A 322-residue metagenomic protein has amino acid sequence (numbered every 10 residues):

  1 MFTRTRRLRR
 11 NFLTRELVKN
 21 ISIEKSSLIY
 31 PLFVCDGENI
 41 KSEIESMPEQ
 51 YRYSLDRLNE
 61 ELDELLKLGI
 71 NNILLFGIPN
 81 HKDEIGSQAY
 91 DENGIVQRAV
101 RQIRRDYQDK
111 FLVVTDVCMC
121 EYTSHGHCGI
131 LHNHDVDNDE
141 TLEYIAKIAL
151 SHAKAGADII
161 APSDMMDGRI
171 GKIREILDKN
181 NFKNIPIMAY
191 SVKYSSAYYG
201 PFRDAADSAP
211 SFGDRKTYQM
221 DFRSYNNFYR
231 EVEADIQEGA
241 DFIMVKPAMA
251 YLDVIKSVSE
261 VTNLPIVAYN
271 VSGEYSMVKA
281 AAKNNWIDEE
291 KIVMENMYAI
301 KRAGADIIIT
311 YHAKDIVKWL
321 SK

Functional and structural regions predicted by a protein language model:
M1-K19: N-terminal amphipathic/basic leader segments beginning at the initiator methionine
I23-I29, D36-K322: Alpha/beta enzyme core
